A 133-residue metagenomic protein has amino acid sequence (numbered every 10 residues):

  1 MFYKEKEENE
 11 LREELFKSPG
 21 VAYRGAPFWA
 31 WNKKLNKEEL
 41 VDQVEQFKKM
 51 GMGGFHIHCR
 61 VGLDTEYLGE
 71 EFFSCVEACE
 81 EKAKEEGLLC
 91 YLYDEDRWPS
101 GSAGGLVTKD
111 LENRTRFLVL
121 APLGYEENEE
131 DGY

Functional and structural regions predicted by a protein language model:
M1-P19, R24, E39-M50, L68-Y133: Mature extracytoplasmic enzyme cores
V21-R24, H56-R60: A short alpha-helix capping/helix-coil boundary motif
A26-E38: Active-site mouth loops of central-metabolism enzymes
F28-A30, G54-I57, C90-L92: Structural recognition of the beta-strand scaffold that forms the well-ordered cores of secreted hydrolase catalytic
K33, V61, D94-W98: Active-site-proximal loop/turn and secondary-structure-junction residues that shape catalytic pockets, frequently
F47, G54-F55, G62: Long, well-ordered hydrophobic secondary-structure segments characteristic of membrane-embedded and membrane-proximal
C59-L68: Glycine-rich, proline-tolerant flexible connector loops at the mouths of alpha/beta enzymes
